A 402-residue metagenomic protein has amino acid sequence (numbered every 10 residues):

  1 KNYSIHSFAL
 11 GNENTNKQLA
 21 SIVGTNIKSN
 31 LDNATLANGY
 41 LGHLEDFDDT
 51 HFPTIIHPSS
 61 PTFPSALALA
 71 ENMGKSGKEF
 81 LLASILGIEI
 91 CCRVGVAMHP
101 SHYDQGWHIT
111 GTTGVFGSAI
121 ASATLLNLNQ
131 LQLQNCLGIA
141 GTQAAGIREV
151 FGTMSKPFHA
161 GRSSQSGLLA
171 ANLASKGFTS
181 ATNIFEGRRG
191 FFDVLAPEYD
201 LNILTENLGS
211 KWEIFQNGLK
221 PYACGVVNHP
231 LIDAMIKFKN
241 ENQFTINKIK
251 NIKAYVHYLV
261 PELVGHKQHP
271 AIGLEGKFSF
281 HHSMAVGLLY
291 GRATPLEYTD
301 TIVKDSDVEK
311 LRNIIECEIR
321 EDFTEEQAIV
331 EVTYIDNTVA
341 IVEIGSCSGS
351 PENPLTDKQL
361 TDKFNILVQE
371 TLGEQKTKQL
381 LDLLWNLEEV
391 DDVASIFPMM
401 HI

Functional and structural regions predicted by a protein language model:
K1-I55, R148-Q165, N172-I402: Terminal-appendage/accessory-domain detector
L36-H51, I55-S76, I90: Function-dense linear segments that define catalytic or interfacial modules in macromolecule-processing proteins
P58-E79, G114-L128, G225-Q243, L288 (+1 more regions): Alpha-helical support elements that line or immediately flank enzyme active sites and cofactor-binding pockets
A70-A170, A181-R188: Glycine-rich, mobile lid/loop segments that gate access to catalytic sites or pores
